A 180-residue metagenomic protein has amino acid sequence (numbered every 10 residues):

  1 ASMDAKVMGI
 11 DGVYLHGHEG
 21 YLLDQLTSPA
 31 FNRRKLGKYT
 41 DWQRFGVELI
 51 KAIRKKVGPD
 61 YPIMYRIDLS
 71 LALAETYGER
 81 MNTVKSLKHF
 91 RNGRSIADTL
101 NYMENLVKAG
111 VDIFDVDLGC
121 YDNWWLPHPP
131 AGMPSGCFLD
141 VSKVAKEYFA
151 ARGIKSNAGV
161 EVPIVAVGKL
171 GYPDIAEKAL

Functional and structural regions predicted by a protein language model:
A1-L180: Flavin-dependent oxidoreductase catalytic cores
